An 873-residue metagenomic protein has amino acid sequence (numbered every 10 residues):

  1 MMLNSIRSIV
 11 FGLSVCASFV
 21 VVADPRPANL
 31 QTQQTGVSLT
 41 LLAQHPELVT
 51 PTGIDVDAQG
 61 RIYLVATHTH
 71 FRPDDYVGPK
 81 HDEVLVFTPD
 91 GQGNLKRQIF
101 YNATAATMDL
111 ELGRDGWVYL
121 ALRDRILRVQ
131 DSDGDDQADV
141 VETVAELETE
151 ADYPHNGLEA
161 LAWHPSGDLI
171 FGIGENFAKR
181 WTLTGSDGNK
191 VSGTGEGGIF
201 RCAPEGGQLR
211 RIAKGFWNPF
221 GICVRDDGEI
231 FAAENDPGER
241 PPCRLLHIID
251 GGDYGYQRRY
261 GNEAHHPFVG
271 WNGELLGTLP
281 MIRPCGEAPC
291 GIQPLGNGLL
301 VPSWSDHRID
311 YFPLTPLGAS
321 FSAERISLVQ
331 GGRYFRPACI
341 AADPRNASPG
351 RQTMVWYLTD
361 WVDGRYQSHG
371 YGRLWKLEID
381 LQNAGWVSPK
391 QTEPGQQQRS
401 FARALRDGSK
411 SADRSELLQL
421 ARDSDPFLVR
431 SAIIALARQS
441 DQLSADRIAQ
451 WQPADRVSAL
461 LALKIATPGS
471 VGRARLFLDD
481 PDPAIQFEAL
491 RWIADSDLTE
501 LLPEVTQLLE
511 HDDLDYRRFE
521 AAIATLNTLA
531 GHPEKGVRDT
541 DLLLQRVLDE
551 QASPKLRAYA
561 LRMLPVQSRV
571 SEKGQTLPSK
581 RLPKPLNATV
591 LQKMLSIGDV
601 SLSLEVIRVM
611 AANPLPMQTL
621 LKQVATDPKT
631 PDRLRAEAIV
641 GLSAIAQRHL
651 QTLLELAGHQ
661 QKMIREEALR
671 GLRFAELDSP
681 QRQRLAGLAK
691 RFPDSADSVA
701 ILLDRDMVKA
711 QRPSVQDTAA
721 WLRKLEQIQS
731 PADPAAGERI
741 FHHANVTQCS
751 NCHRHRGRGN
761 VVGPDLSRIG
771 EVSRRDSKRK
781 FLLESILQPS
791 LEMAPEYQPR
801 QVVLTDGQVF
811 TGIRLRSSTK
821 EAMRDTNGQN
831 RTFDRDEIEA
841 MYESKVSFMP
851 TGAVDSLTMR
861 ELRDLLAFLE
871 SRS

Functional and structural regions predicted by a protein language model:
A23-R403, R756, R835-D836, M841-S844 (+2 more regions): Beta-propeller domains with acidic blade repeats across secreted/periplasmic ectodomains and cytosolic WD/CNH propellers
L42, G116-W117, E784, Q808-F810 (+4 more regions): C-terminal capping alpha-helices of c-type cytochrome domains
A43, L420-S424, I448-Q452, F477-P481 (+9 more regions): Alpha-solenoid helical repeat architecture
L161, I340, L374, G737 (+3 more regions): The canonical Cys-X-X-Cys-His
L377-Q391, V566, A612, V640 (+2 more regions): Post-cleavage N-terminal segment of exported redox proteins
P394-K410, P426-R438, R447, R456-P468 (+13 more regions): Structural detector for internal amphipathic alpha-helices that build alpha-solenoid repeat scaffolds
P713-A744, P764, V772-E784, T805-Q808 (+1 more regions): Electrostatic cytochrome c docking/interface patches
H742-D765, E792-P795, Q808-F810, R816-K820 (+2 more regions): Periplasmic/extracellular electron-transfer cofactor-ligation site, primarily the c-type cytochrome heme-c attachment
